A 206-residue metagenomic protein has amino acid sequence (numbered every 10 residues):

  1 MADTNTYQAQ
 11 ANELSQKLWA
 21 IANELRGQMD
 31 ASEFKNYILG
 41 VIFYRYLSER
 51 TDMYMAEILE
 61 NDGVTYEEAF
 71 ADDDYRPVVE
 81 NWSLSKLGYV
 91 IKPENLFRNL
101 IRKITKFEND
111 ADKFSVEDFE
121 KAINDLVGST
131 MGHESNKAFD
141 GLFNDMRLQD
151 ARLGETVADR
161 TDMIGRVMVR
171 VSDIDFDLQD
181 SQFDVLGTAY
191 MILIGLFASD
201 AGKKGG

Functional and structural regions predicted by a protein language model:
M1-G206: Non-catalytic, mostly N-terminal accessory regions of nucleic-acid modification and defense proteins
